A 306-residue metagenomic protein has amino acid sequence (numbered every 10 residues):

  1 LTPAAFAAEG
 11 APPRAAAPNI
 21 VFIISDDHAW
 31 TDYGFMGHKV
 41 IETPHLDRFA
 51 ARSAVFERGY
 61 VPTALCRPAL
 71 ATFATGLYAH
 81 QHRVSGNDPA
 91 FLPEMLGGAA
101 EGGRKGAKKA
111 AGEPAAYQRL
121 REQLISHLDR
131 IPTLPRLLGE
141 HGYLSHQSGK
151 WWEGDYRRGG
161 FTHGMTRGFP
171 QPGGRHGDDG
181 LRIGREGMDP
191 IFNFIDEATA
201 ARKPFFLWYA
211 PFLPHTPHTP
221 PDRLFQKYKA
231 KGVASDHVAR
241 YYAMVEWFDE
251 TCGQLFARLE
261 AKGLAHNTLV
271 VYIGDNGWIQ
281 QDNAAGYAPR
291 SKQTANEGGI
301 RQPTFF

Functional and structural regions predicted by a protein language model:
A5-G10, A15: Boundary at the C-terminal end of the N-terminal hydrophobic targeting segment
A16-V21, R52-E57, G139-H146, A200-L207 (+2 more regions): Loop/turn elements at helix/coil->beta-strand transitions in domains of secreted/extracellular proteins
A17-A29, R48-F49, T63, F73 (+7 more regions): Beta-strand elements within well-structured catalytic alpha/beta cores of enzymes that handle phosphate/sulfate esters
F22, A29-P132, Y143-H146, Y156-Q171: Active-site segment of extracytoplasmic enzymes that catalyze sulfate/phosphate-ester chemistry
I41, G159, A257-F306: Histidine-centered active-site microenvironments of extracellular/periplasmic hydrolases and transferases
Y156-A210, P220, A239: Catalytic-adjacent loop/helix segments of enzymes that bind and process anionic phosphate/sulfate esters
M188-D196, Q226-T268: A long, amphipathic alpha-helix that forms part of the scaffold/cap immediately adjacent to metal-dependent active
I191-R240, N276-P289: Active-site His/acidic residue clusters
